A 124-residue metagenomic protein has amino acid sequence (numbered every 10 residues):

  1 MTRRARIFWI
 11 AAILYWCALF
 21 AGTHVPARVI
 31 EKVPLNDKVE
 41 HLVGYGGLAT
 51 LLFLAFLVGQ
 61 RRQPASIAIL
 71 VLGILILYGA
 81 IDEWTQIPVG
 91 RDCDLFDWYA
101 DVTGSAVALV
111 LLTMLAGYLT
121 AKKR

Functional and structural regions predicted by a protein language model:
M1-A55, V71: "…centered on the first transmembrane helix and the immediately adjacent amphipathic helix/loop
I7-A21, G73-I81, T103, V107 (+1 more regions): Lipid-exposed faces of alpha-helical membrane segments in multi-pass integral membrane proteins
G22-V25, Q60, P88-V89, L111-L115: Helix-loop junctions at the membrane-solvent interface of multi-pass transporters, primarily the C-terminal
A27-K38, G79-T103: Interfacial helix-loop-helix junctions of multi-pass membrane proteins
K38, R61, L70, V102-T103 (+1 more regions): Residue-level signal for alpha-helical context at structural boundaries
Y45-G59, S105-G117: Membrane-interfacial alpha-helical segments at the cytosolic side of multi-pass membrane proteins
L57-G73: Internal alpha-helical transmembrane segments of multi-pass membrane proteins
T120-R124: Short, charged juxtamembrane terminal tails flanking transmembrane helices
